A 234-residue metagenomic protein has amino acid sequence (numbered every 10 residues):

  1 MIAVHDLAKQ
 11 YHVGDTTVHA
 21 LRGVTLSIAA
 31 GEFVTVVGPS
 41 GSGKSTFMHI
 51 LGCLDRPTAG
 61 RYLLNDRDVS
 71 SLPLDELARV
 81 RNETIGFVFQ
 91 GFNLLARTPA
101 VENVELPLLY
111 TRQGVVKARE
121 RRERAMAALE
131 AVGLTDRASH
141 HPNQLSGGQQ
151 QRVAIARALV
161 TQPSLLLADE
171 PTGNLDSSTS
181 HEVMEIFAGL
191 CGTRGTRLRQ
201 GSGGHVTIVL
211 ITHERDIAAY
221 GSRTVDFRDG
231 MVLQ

Functional and structural regions predicted by a protein language model:
M1-G195, G203-F227: ABC family nucleotide-binding domain
D229-Q234: Conserved switch/coupling elements of ABC/ABC-like ATPase nucleotide-binding domains
